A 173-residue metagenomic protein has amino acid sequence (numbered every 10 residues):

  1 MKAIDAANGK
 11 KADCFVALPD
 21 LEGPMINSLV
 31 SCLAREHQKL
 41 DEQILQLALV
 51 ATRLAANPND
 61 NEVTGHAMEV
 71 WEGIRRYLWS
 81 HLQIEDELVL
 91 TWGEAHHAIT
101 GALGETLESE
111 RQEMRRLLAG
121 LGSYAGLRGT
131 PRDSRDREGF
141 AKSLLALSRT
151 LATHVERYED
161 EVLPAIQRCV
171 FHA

Functional and structural regions predicted by a protein language model:
M1-A173: Small-residue-biased structural context
